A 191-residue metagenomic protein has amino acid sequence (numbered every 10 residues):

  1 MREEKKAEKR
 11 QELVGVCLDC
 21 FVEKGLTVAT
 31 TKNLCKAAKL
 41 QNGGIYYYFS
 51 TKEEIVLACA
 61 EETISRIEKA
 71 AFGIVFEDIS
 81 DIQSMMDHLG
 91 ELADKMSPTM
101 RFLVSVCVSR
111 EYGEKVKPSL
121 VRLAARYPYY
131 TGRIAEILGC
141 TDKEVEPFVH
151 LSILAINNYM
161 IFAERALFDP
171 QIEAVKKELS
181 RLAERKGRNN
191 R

Functional and structural regions predicted by a protein language model:
M1-A7, N190-R191: N-terminal intrinsically disordered/low-complexity leader segments
K6, R10, V14, V56 (+4 more regions): Amphipathic, non-transmembrane alpha-helical scaffold segments
E12, V16, C20-E54, A58: Helix-turn-helix
V16, C20, H88, L154-Y159: Amphipathic alpha-helical interface segments
C59-M85: Amphipathic alpha-helical linker/stalk segments
E68, F72-G73, K95-P98, Y112-P147 (+1 more regions): Amphipathic alpha-helical packing segments from all-alpha helical-bundle domains
I82-V108, G113-E114: Helical hydrophobic small-molecule/effector-binding pocket
S105, D142-R165, Q171-R181: Hydrophobic alpha-helical segments that form the core of small-molecule binding pockets and/or dimer interfaces
